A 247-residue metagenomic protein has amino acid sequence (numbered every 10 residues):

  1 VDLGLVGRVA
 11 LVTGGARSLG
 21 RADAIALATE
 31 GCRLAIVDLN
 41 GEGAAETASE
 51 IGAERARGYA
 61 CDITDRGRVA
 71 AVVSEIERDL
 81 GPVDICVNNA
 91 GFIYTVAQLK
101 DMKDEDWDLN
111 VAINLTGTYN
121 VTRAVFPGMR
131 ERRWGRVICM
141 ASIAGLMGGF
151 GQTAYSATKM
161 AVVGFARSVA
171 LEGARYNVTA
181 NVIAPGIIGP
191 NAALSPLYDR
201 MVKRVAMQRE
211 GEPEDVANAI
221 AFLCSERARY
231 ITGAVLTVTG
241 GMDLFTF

Functional and structural regions predicted by a protein language model:
V1-D2, I93-V96, M147, A221 (+1 more regions): Short C-terminal tail/terminal secondary-structure segment of NAD(P)H-dependent dehydrogenase/reductase domains
A97-L99, K103-D108, M201: Substrate-binding pocket helix/loop in short-chain dehydrogenase/reductase
T122, T158, A166: Active-site helix of classical SDR
P127, L171-E172, R229: Alpha-helical segment proximal to the catalytic Tyr-Lys
S142: Residue(s) in the substrate-gating loop at a strand-loop-helix junction that position the organic substrate next
A174, T179, I231-G233: Short, small/polar-rich loop/turn modules that mediate ligand/substrate recognition or access, typified
V205-V216, R227: A conserved structural motif in NAD(P)-dependent oxidoreductases
